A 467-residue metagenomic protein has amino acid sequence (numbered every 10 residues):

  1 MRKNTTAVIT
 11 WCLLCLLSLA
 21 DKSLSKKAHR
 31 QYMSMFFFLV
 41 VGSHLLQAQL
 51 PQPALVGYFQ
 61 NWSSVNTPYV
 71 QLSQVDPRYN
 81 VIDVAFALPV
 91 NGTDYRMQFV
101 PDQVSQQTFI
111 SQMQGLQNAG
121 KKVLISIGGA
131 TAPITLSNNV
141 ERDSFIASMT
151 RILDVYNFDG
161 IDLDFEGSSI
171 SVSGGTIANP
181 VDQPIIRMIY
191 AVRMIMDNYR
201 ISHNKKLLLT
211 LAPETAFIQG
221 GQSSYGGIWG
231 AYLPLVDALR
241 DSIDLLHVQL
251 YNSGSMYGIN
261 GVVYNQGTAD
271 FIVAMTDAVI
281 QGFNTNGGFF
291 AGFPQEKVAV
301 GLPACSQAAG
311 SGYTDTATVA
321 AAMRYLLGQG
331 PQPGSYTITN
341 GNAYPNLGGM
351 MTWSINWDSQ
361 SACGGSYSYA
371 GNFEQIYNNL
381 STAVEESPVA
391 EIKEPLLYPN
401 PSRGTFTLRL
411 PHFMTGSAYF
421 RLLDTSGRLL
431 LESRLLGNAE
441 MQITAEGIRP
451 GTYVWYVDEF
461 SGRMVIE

Functional and structural regions predicted by a protein language model:
M1-L50, V384: Bacterial Sec-dependent N-terminal signal peptides
L19, P388-Y398, S402-E467: C-terminal outer-membrane/trafficking sorting elements
Q47-Q49, N378-I392: Low-complexity, Pro/Thr/Ser/Gly/Ala-rich linker/spacer regions in secreted, extracellular modular proteins
Q49-R151, P180, S253-G282: Glycan-recognition patch characteristic of GH18 chitinases/ENGases and related GlcNAc/peptidoglycan-binding proteins
A54-F59, N80-F86, K122-G128, D159-S169 (+4 more regions): Structural recognition of the beta-strand scaffold that forms the well-ordered cores of secreted hydrolase catalytic
Q98-Q107, I189, H203-L211, S224-S381: Substrate-binding and catalytic surfaces of secreted/luminal carbohydrate-active proteins
N138-I161, P184-M194, I228-L239: An active-site-proximal structural segment forming one wall of the substrate-binding cleft that immediately precedes
M149-P180, M351: Active-site groove signature of glycoside hydrolases
